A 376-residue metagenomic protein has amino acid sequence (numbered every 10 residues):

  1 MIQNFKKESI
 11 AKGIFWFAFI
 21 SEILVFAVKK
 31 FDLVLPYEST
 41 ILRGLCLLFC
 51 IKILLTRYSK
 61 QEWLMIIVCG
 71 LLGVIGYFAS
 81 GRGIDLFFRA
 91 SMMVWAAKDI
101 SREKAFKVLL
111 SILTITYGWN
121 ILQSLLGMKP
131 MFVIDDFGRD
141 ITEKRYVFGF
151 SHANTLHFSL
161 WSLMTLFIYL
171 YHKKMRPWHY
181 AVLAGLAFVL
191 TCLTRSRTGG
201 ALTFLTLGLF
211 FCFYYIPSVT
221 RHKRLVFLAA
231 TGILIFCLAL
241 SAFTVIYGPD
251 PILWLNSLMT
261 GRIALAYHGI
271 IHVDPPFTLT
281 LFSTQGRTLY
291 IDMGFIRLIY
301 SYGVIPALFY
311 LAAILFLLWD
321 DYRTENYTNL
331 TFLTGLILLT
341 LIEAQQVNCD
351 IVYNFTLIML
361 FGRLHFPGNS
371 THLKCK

Functional and structural regions predicted by a protein language model:
I2-K29, E38-D250, I271, I296-L373: Hydrophobic transmembrane helix bundles of membrane-integrated enzymes that assemble and modify cell-envelope
P251-Y302: Long extracytoplasmic/lumenal interhelical loops at the membrane interface of multi-pass membrane proteins
